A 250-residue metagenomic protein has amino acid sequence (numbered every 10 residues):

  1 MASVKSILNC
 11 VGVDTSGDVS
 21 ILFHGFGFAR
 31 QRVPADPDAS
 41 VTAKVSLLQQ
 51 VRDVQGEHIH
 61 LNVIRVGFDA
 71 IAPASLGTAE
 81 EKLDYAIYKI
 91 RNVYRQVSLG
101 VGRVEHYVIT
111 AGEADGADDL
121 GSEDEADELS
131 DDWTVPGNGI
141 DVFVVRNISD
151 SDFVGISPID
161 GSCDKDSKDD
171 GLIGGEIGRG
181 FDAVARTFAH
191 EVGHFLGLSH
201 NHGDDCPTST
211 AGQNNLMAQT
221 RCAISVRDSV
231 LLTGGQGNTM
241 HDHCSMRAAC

Functional and structural regions predicted by a protein language model:
M1, S6-V13, G17, K165 (+4 more regions): Disulfide-rich extracellular modules and peptides
A2-G139, V145-I148: Propeptide-to-catalytic entry region of secreted or membrane-anchored zinc metalloproteases
V51, D127-G203, A223: Active-site-proximal segment of zinc-dependent metalloprotease catalytic domains
G56-H58, G139, K168-D169, A211-N214: A structure-centric signal for secondary-structure junctions around beta-strands
N62, D141, I173, L216-A218: Soluble periplasmic/extracytoplasmic beta-strand elements of cell-envelope proteins
F68-S75, D150-F153, I224-V230: Short, solvent-exposed loop/turn elements at domain surfaces
A111-E123, I159-I177, P207-T210, V226 (+1 more regions): Surface-exposed intrinsically disordered loops and tails
G175-C250: The catalytic-center signature of Zn2+-dependent metalloproteases
